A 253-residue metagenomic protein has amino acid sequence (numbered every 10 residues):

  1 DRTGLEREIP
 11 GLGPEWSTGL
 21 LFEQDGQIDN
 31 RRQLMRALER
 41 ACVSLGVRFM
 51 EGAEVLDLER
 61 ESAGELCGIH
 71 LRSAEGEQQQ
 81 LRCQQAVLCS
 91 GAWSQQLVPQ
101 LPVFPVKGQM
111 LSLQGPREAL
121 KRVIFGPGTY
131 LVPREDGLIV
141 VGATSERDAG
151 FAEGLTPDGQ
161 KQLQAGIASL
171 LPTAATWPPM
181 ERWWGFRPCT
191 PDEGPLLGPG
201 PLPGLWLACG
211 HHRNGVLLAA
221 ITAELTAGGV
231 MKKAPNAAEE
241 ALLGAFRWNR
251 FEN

Functional and structural regions predicted by a protein language model:
D1-E6, V103, V123, K233-A241: A short alpha-helix-loop-beta-strand transition element characteristic of N-terminal alpha/beta dinucleotide-binding
D1-L45, M50-E51, D57-E65, C189: Flavin (FAD/FMN) cofactor-binding and adjacent substrate-gating region of FAD-dependent oxidoreductase domains
D25, R32-S44, G52-V55, I69-E75 (+3 more regions): Flavin (primarily FAD) cofactor-binding/catalytic cores of flavoenzymes
R31, T173-N253: C-terminal catalytic lobe of FAD-dependent flavoproteins
L56-L81, A86: Conserved beta-strand-loop-beta-strand element in the redox core of flavoprotein oxidoreductases
R60, L97-P99, G150-A152, L217-L218: Short glycine-/acidic-enriched loop or helix-start segments at secondary-structure transitions that form or flank
G76-F125, E153-P157, T173, A237: Central helical "cap/lid" subdomain
R117-G204: Active-site lid/adjacent beta-loop-alpha segment flanking the redox-cofactor pocket in flavoenzymes
